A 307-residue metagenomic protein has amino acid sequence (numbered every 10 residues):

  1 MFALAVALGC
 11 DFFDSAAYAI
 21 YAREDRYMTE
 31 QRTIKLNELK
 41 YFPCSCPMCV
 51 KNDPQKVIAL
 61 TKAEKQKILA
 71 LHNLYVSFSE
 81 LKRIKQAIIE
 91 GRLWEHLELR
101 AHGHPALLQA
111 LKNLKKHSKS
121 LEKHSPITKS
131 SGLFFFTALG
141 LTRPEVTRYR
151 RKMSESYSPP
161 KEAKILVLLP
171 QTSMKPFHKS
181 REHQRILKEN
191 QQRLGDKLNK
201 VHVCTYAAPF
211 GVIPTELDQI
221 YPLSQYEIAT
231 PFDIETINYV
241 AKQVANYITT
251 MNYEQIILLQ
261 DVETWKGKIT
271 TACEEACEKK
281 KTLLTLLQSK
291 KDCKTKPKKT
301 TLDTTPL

Functional and structural regions predicted by a protein language model:
M1-P43: Glycine-rich phosphate/ribose-binding loops and adjacent secondary-structure elements that form binding surfaces
P43-D53: Local cysteine-cluster metal-coordination motifs and their immediate loop/turn environment, predominantly Fe-S cluster
K51-H183, E189, R193, V240-N246 (+1 more regions): C-terminal extensions of enzymes
A163-V240: Conserved mixed alpha/beta catalytic, RNA-binding, or beta-rich assembly cores of soluble enzyme, regulatory
L169-S173, L258-T264: Structural motif
E182-Q191, W265-K279: Short, aromatic/basic amphipathic alpha-helical patches
A229-E254, K268: A short, acidic, amphipathic alpha-helical segment used as a generic capping/interface helix at domain edges
K279-D303: Short, flexible loop segments at boundaries between secondary-structure elements
